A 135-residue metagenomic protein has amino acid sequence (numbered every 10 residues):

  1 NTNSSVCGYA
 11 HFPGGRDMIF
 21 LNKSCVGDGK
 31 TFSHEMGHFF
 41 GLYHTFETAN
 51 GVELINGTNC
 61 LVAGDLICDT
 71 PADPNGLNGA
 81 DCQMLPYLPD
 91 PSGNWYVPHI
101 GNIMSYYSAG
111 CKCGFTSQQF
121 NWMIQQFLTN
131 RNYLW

Functional and structural regions predicted by a protein language model:
N1-E35, F39-W135: Extracellular (secreted or membrane-anchored) zinc-dependent metallopeptidases, primarily metzincins but also closely
